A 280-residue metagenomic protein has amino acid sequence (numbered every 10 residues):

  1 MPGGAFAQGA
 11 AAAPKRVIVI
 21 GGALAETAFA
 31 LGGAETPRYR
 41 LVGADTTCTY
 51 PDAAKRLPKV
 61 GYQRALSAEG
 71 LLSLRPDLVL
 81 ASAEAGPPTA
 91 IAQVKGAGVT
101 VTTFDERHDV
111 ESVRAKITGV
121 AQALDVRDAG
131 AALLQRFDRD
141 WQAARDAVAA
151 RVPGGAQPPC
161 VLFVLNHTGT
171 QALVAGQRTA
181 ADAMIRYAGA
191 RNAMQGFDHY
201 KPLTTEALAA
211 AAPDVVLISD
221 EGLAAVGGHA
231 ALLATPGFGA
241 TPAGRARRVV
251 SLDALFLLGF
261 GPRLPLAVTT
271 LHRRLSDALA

Functional and structural regions predicted by a protein language model:
M1-G9: N-terminal twin-arginine translocation
A11-R16, T89-T170, A190-G196, R247-A280: Extracytoplasmic substrate-binding proteins
R16-L74, L78-A85, T89, H229: A short, structured surface patch at a secondary-structure boundary
G21, A83-E84, E106, F197-Y200 (+3 more regions): Short secondary-structure boundary segments
A25-L31, T49-A54, G169-V174, I218 (+2 more regions): Short, solvent-exposed loop/turn elements at domain surfaces
D45, A175-Y200, D220, S251: His/Asp/Glu-enriched short active-site or ligand-binding loop at hydrolase and phosphoryl-transfer sites
A68-R75, T204-A212: Short helices/loops that flank or line small-molecule/ion binding pockets
A85-G96, V215-L233: A ligand-binding cleft/hinge motif common to bilobed small-molecule-binding domains
